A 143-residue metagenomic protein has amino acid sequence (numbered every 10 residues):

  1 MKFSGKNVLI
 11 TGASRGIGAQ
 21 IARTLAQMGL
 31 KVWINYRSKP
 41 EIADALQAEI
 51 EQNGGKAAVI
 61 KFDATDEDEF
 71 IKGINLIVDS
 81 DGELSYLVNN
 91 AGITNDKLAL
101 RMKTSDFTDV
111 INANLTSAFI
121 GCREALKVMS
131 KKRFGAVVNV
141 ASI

Functional and structural regions predicted by a protein language model:
N7, S14-R15: Conserved glycine-rich cofactor-binding loop
M28-A45: Conserved glycine-rich Rossmann-like NAD(P)H-binding loop of the short-chain dehydrogenase/reductase
P40, K61-G73, T104: The beta1-alpha1 cofactor-binding region of Rossmann-like NAD(H)/NADP(H)-dependent oxidoreductases
N90-N95: Conserved NAD(P)H cofactor-binding loop of Rossmann-fold oxidoreductase domains
L98-A99, K103-I111: Substrate-binding pocket helix/loop in short-chain dehydrogenase/reductase
C122-R123: A short, exposed helix-loop element centered on a Lys and neighboring polar residues
S142: Residue(s) in the substrate-gating loop at a strand-loop-helix junction that position the organic substrate next
